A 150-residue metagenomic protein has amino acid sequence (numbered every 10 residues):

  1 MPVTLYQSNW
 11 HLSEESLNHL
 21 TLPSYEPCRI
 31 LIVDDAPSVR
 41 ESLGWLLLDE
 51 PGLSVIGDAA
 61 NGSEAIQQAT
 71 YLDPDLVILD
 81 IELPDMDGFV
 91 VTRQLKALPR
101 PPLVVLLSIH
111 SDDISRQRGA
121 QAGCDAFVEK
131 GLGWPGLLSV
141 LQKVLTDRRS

Functional and structural regions predicted by a protein language model:
M1-R29, P135-S150: Non-catalytic signal-transmission and effector/linker regions of two-component phosphorelay proteins
E26-V39, L43-L47: Conserved acidic segment of CheY-like receiver
D34, D80, S108: Active-site residues of response regulator receiver
V39, P84, D112: The feature encodes the CheY-like receiver
N61-E64, D87-V90: Acidic catalytic/metal-coordinating carboxylates
L72-I78, L83: Active-site beta3 strand of CheY-like receiver
V90, S111-V128, L132, S139: Alpha4 helix (beta4-alpha4-beta5 surface) of REC/receiver domains from two-component response regulators
P101-S111: A short, hydrophobic beta-strand element within the central beta-sheet of small alpha/beta folds
